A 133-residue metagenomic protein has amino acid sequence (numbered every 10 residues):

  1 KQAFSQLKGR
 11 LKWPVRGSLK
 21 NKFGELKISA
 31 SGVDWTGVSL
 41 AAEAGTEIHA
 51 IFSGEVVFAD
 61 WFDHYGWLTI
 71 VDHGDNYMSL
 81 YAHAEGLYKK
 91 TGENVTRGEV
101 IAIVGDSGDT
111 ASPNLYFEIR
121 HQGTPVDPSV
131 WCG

Functional and structural regions predicted by a protein language model:
K1-Y65, I70, L80, P125-G133: Extracytoplasmic/periplasmic cell wall- or extracellular glycan-interacting regions that localize and scaffold envelope
F4-Q6, H83-A84, G105, N114-L115: Short beta-alpha junctions and helix-cap segments that line functional grooves
K20, E55-V57, E85, A102-G105: Conserved positions in beta-strands of structured domains
G45-T46, L87, D109: Glycine-/small-residue-rich active-site loops that bind phosphorylated ligands and cofactors
A59, G74-N94, G98: Short histidine-centered loop motifs in beta-beta connectors
T69-V71, P113-N114: Sparse recognition of residues in long alpha-helices and their boundaries
D72-G74, A84, D106, R120: Short, loop-centered acidic/histidine patches that primarily coordinate divalent metals
T91-G133: Conserved, short, structured surface segments that act as functional micro-motifs
